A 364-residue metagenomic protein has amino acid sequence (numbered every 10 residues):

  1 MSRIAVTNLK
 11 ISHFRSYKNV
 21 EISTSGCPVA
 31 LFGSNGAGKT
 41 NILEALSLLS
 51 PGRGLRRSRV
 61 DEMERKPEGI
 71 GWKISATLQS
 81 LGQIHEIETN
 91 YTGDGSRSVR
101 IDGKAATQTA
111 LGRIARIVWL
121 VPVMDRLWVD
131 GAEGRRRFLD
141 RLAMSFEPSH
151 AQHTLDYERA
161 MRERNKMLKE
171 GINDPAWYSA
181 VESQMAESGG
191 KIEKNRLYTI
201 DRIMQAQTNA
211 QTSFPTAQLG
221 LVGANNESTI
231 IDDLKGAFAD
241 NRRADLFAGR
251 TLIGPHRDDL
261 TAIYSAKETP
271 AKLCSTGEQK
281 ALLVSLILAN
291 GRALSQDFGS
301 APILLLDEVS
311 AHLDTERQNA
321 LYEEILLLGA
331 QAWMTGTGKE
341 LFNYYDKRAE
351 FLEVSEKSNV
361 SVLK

Functional and structural regions predicted by a protein language model:
M1-S34, L48, A176-I303, H312-E316 (+3 more regions): Conserved NTPase motor "head" modules and their coupling/switch loops across ABC/AAA+ ATPases, GTPases, and GHKL ATPases
K39: Conserved lysine of the Walker
S50-G134, D140-H150, D201-M204, T208 (+2 more regions): Nucleotide-state sensing region of NTPase/ATPase domains
H85, D125-S213, V222-N226: An accessory alpha-helical subdomain
V118, W333, E350-E353: Hydrophobic/aromatic beta-strand patches that form the interior of the parallel beta-sheet core in alpha/beta enzyme
D307-V309: Walker B catalytic acidic pair
T335-T337: H-loop/switch region of ABC-family ATPase nucleotide-binding domains
